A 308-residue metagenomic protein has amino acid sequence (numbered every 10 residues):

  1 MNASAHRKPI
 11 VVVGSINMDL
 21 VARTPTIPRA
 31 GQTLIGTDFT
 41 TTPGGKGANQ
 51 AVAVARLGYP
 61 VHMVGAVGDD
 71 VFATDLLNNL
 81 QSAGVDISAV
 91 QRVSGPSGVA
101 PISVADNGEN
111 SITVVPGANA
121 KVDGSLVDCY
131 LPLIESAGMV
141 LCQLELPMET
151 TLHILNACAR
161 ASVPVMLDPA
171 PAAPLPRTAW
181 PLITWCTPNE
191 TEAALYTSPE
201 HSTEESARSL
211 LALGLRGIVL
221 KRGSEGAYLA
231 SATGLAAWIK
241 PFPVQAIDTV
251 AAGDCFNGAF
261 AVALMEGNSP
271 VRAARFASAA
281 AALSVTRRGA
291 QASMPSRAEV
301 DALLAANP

Functional and structural regions predicted by a protein language model:
M1-A66, V71-D75, S82, Q245-I247: Glycine-rich phosphate/adenosyl-contacting loop at the front of the ribokinase-like
M1-K8, P174, T203-P308: Conserved phosphate-binding/catalytic region of the ribokinase-like
V13, V104, Y196, Y228-A232: Short beta-strand-to-turn element immediately C-terminal to the catalytic PLP-Schiff-base lysine in fold type I
A30-L34, T41, R56-M139, D301-P308: Conserved N-terminal subdomain of the carbohydrate kinase-like
V127, M139-R208, E225-A227: Conserved beta-alpha-beta core of the PfkB/ribokinase-like small-molecule kinase fold
L131-E135, W180-P181, A212: A short, aliphatic-rich alpha-helical micro-motif
